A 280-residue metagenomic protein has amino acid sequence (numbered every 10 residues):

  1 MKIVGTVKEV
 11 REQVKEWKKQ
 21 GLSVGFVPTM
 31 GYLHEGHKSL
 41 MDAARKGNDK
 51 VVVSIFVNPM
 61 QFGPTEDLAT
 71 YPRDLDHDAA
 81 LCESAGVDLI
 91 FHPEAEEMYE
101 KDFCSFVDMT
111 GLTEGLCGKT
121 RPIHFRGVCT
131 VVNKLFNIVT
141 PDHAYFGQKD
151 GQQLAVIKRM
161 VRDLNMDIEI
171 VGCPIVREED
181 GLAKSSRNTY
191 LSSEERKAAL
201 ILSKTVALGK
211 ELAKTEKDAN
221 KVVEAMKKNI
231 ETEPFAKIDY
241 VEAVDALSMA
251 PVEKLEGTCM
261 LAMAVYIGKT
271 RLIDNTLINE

Functional and structural regions predicted by a protein language model:
M1-K2, E280: Short, Lys/Arg-enriched, disordered terminal segments
K2-F235, V244-S248: Nucleotidyltransferase catalytic core that binds NTPs
A225-E280: Phosphate/ribose-recognition catalytic cores of enzymes acting on nucleotide-derived substrates
